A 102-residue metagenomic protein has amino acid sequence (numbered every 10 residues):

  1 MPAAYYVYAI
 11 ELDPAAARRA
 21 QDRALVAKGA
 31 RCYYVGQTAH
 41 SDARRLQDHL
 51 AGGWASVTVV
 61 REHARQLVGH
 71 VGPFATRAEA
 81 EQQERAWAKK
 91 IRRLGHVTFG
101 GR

Functional and structural regions predicted by a protein language model:
M1-Q47, G72-A88: GIY-YIG nuclease catalytic motif and its immediate N-terminal context
D42-A43, A51-R102: Aromatic/basic micro-patches that form nucleic-acid/chromatin recognition or nuclease catalytic surfaces
